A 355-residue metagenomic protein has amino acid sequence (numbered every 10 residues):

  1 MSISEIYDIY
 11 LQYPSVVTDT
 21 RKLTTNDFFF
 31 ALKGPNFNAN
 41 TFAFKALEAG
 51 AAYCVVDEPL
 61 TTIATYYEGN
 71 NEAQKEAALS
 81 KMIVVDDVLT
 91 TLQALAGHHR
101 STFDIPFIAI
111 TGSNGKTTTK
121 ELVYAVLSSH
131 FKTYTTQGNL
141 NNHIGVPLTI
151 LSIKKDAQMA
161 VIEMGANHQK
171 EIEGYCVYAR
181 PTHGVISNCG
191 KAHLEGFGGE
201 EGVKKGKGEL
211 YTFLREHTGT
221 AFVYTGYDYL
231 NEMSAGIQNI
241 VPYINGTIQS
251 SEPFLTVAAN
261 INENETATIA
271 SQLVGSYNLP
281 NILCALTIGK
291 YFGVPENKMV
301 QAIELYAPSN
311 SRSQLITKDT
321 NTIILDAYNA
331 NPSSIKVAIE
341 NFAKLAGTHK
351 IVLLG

Functional and structural regions predicted by a protein language model:
M1-A94, V274, L345: N-terminal leader/targeting and accessory segments in enzymes
T18-D19, A31-K33, T136-Q137, I162 (+4 more regions): Thr-Gly-centered strand-to-loop micro-motif
F28-A31, V55, A109, V161-E163 (+5 more regions): Structural motif
L32-F37, P308-S311, A327-G355: Active-site beta-alpha connecting loops in nucleotide-dependent enzymes
L47, T61-A64, K75-E76, V185-T322 (+1 more regions): Acidic, Mg2+-coordinating active-site environments of NTP-dependent enzymes
V84, L89-A221, Y229-G236, G289 (+1 more regions): Phosphate-binding loop of NTP-binding sites
